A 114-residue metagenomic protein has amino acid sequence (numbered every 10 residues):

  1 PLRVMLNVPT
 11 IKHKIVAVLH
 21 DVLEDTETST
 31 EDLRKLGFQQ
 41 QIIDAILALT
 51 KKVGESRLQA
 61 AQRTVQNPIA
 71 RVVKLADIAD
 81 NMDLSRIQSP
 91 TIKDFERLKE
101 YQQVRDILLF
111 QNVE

Functional and structural regions predicted by a protein language model:
P1-E114: Active-site helical microenvironments for divalent-metal-assisted chemistry
